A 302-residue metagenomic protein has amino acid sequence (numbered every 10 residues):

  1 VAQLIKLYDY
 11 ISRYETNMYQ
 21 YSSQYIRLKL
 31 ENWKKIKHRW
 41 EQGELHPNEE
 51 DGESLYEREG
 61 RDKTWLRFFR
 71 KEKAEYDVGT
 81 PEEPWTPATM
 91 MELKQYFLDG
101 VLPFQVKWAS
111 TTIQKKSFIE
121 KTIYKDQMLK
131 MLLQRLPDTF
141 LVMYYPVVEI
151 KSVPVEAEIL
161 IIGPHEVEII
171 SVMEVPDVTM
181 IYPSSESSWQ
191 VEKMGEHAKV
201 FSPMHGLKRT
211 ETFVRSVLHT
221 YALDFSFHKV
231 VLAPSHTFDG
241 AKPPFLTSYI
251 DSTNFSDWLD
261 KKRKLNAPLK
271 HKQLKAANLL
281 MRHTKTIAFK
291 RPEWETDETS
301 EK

Functional and structural regions predicted by a protein language model:
V1-P154, A198-F201, H205-K302: Surface-exposed interaction regions that form or flank ligand-binding interfaces
D138-L141, V175, S187-S188: Broad hydrophobic/π-residue packing in well-ordered secondary structure
E158: Phosphate-centric recognition/catalysis
I161-E186: Active-site beta-strand-loop-beta-strand hairpin of nuclease catalytic cores that positions key catalytic residues
M180-M204: Long, charge-dense
